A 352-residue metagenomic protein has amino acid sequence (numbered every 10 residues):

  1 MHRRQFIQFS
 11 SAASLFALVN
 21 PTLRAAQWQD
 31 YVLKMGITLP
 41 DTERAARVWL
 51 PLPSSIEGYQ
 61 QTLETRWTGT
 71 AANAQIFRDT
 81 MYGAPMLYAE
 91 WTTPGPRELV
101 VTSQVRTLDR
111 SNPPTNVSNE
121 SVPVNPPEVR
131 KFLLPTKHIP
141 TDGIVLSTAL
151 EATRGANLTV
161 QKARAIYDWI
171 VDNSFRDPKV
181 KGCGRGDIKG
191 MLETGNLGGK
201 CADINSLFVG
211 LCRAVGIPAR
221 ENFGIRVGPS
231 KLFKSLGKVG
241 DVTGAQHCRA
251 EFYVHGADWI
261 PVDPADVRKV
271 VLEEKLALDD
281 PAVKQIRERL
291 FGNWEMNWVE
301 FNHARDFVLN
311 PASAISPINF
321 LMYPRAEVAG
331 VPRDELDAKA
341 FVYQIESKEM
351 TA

Functional and structural regions predicted by a protein language model:
Q5-R24: N-terminal export signals
L18-E43, E346, T351-A352: C-terminal segment of N-terminal export signals and the immediately downstream linker at the start of the mature
L33-I37, V48-L50, R97-D109: Short, hydrophobic/aromatic-enriched beta-strand segments in well-ordered soluble domains
P40-I56: Surface-exposed beta-strand/loop patches in extracellular or lumenal glycoproteins
E57-A89: Solvent-exposed beta-strand/loop surfaces of large extracellular or lumenal domains
F77-D79, E98-D177, K181-E193: Acidic low-complexity segments
G155-K162, D168-C248, V270-E273: Active-site neighborhood of thiol-dependent amide/isopeptide-bond enzymes
P229-A352: Active-site rim recognition segments
